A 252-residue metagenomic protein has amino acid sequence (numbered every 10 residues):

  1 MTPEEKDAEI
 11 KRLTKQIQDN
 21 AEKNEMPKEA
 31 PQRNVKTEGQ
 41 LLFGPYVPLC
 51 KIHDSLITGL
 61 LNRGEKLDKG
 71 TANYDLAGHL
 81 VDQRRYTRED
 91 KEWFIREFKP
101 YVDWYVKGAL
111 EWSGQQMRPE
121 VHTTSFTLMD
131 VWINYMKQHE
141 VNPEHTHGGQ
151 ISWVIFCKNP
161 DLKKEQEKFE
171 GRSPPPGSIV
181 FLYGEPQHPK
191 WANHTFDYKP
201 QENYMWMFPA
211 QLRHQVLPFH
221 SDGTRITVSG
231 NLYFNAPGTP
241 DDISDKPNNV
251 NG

Functional and structural regions predicted by a protein language model:
I10-T14, N251-G252: Extended acidic low-complexity intrinsically disordered regions
A21-T123, W132, H139-N142, P247-N248: Non-heme Fe(II)/2-oxoglutarate
F126-M207, L217, G223-T224, N235-G238 (+1 more regions): Catalytic core of non-heme Fe(II) oxygenases with the double-stranded beta-helix
V228-G252: Short peripheral tails and domain-boundary helices/loops at the edges of structured domains
